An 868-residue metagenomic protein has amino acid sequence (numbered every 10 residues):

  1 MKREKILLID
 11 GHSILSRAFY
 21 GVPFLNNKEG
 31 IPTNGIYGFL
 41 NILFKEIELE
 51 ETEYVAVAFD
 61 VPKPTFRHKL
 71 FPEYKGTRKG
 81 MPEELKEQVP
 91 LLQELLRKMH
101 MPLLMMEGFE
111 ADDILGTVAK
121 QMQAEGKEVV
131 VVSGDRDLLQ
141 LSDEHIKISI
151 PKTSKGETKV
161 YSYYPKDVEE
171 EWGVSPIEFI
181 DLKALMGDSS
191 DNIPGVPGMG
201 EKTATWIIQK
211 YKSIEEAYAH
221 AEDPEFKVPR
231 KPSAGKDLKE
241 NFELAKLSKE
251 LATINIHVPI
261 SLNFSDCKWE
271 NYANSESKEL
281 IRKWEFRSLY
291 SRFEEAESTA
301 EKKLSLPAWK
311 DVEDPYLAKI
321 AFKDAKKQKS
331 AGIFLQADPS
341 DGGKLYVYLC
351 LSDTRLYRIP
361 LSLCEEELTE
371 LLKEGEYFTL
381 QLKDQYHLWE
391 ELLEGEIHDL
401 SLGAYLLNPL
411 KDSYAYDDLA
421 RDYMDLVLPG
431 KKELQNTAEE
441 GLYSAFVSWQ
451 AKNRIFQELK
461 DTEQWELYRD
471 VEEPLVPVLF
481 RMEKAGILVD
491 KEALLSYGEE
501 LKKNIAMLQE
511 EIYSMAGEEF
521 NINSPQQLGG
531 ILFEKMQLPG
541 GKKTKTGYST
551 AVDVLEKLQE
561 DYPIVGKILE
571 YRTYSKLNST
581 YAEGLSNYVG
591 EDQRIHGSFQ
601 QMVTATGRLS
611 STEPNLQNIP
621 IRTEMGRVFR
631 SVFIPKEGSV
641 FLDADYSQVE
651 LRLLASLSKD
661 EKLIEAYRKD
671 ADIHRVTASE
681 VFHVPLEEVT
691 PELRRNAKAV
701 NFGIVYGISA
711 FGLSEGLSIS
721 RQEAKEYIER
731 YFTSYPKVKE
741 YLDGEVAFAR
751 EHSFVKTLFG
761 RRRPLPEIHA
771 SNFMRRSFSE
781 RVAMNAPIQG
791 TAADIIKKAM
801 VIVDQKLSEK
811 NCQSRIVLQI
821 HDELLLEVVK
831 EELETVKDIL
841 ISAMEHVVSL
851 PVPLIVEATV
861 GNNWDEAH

Functional and structural regions predicted by a protein language model:
K2-E4, L25-N27, G76-H257: Extended two-metal-dependent nuclease catalytic cores across DNA- and RNA-processing enzymes
I6-L7, G11, R17-A56, P72-E73 (+4 more regions): Conserved RNase H-like, two-metal-ion catalytic cores of nucleic-acid enzymes
K155-K159, P165-K183, P307, D341-D461 (+4 more regions): Active-site-proximal helix-loop-helix substrate-binding element of RNase H-like nuclease domains
N241-L363, E376, G441-I621, I634 (+7 more regions): Conserved "right-hand" nucleotidyltransferase catalytic core of DNA-directed polymerases
C350-D353, S401-G430, L442-V447, Q601-P685: Function-dense linear segments that define catalytic or interfacial modules in macromolecule-processing proteins
L459-V471, L475, I795, A799-I820 (+1 more regions): Active-site palm subdomain of RNA-directed nucleic acid polymerases
K484, H596-G597, Q601-T604, S679-C812 (+2 more regions): Conserved catalytic core of nucleic-acid polymerases
A506-E510, S514-V565, T733-R781, N785 (+1 more regions): C-terminal polymerase-core module
